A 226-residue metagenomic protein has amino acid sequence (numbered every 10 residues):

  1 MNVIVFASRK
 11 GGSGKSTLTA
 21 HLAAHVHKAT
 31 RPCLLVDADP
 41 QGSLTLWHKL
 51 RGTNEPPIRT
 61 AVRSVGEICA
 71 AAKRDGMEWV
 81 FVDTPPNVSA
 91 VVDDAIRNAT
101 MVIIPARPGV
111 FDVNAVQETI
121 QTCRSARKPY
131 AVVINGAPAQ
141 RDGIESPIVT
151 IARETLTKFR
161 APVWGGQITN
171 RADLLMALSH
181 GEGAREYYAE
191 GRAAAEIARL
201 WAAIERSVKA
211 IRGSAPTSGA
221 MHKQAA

Functional and structural regions predicted by a protein language model:
N2-R9, S13, A24-D93, I144-T150 (+2 more regions): P-loop/Walker-type NTP enzyme "switch/lid" segment
L18: Hydrophobic positions on the alpha1 helix immediately C-terminal to the Walker A/P-loop
L35, V82, I104, V132-I134: Structural beta-sheet core signal
S89-V110: Inter-motif core of Ras-like GTPase G domains
R107, A131-S146, G166-A177: G-domain G4 guanine-recognition motif of GTPases
V113-V132: Conserved C-terminal guanine-recognition region of P-loop GTPase G domains, centered on the G4
A152-E182: Beta-strand-loop-alpha "switch" segments that mediate conformational coupling across diverse proteins
A184-A226: NTP-binding/hydrolysis catalytic cores, primarily Walker-type P-loop NTPases
